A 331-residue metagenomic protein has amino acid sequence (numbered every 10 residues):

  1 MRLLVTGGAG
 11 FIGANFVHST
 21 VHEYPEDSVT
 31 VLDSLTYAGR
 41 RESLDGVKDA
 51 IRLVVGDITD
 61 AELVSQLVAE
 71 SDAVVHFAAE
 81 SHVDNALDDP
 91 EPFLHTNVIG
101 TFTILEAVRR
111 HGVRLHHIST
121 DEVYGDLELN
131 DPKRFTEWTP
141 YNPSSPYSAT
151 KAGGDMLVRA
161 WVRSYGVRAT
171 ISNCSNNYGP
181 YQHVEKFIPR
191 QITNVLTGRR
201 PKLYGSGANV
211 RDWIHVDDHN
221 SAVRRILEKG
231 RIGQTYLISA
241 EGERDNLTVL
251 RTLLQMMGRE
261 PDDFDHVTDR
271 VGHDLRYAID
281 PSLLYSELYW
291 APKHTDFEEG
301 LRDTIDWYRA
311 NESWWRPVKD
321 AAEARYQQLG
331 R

Functional and structural regions predicted by a protein language model:
M1-N177, W307-N311, P317, A321-L329: N-terminal Rossmann-like NAD(P)+-binding domain of SDR-like oxidoreductases, especially those catalyzing
R41-L44, L127-D131, Q182-E185, V216 (+2 more regions): Short aromatic-enriched loop/helix-cap "lid" or pocket-rim segments at secondary-structure transitions that line
G56, A73, V195-R331: C-terminal substrate-binding subdomain of Rossmann-fold SDR/epimerase-dehydratase oxidoreductases
E62-S65, D84, E91, F102 (+6 more regions): Residues in well-ordered alpha-helical elements
P132, P143-T150, P180, V184-I188 (+1 more regions): The catalytic Tyr-centered alpha-helix of NAD(P)H-dependent dehydrogenases
G153, L157, W161, Q191 (+2 more regions): Hydrophobic alpha-helix immediately C-terminal to the catalytic Tyr-X-X-X-Lys motif of short-chain
